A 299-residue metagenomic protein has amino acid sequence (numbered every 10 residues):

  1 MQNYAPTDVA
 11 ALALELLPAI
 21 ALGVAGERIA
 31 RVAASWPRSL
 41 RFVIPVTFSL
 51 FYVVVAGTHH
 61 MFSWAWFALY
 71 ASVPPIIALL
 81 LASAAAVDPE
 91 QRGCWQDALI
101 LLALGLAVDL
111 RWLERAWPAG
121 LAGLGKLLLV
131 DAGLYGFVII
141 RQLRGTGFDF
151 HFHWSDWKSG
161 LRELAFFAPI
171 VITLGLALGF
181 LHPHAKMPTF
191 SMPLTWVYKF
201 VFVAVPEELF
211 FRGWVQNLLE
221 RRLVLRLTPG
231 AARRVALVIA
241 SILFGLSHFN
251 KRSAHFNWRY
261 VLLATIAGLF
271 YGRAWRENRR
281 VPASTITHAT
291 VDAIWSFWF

Functional and structural regions predicted by a protein language model:
M1-Q2, G26-R31, F51-F62, S83-A85 (+3 more regions): Juxtamembrane "helix-exit" motif on the non-cytosolic side of transmembrane helices
Q2-Y4, A10, Q91-C94, D109-A204 (+1 more regions): Juxtamembrane helix-loop-helix connectors linking adjacent transmembrane helices in multi-pass membrane enzymes
T7-E15, L40-T47, F51, W66-Y70 (+6 more regions): Alpha-helical transmembrane segments of integral membrane proteins
D8-A34: N-terminal signal-anchor/start-transfer transmembrane helix
A10, I20, F166-F299: Transmembrane helix-loop-helix hairpins at the membrane interface of multi-pass integral membrane proteins
A11-A19, V43, L69-L79, L104-A116 (+5 more regions): Hydrophobic alpha-helical transmembrane segments
R28-W36, L80-R92, Q142-W154: Cytoplasmic membrane-interface regions of multi-pass membrane proteins
L40-Q142: Alpha-helical transmembrane segments in multi-pass membrane proteins
